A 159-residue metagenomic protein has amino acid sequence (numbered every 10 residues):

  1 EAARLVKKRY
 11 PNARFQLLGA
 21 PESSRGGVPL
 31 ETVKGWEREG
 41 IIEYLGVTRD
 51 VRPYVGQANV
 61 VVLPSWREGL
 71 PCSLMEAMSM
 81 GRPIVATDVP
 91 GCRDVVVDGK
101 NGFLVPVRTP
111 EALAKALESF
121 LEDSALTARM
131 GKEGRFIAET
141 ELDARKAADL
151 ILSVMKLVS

Functional and structural regions predicted by a protein language model:
E1, R14-V28: Glycosyltransferase donor-sugar binding loop
Q16, P29-V47: Nucleotide-activated donor-binding/catalytic signature segment of Leloir-type glycosyltransferases, i.e., the conserved
A20, G46-V47, L63-W66: Short Ser/Thr-rich beta->loop micro-motif in glycosyltransferases that lines and helps position the nucleotide-sugar
I41, G56-G69, R82: Acidic donor-binding loop of glycosyltransferase active sites
V47-T48, P53-A58: Short alpha-helical donor nucleotide-sugar binding micro-motif in glycosyltransferases
P83-A86, V96: Short hydrophobic beta-strand element within catalytic cores of glycosyltransferases and related nucleotide-activated
V97-G99, F103-P110, S119-S124: Conserved acidic donor-binding segment of nucleotide-sugar-dependent glycosyltransferases
A112, S119, L126-T140, A147-L152: A short, well-ordered alpha-helix in the C-terminal region of glycosyltransferases
